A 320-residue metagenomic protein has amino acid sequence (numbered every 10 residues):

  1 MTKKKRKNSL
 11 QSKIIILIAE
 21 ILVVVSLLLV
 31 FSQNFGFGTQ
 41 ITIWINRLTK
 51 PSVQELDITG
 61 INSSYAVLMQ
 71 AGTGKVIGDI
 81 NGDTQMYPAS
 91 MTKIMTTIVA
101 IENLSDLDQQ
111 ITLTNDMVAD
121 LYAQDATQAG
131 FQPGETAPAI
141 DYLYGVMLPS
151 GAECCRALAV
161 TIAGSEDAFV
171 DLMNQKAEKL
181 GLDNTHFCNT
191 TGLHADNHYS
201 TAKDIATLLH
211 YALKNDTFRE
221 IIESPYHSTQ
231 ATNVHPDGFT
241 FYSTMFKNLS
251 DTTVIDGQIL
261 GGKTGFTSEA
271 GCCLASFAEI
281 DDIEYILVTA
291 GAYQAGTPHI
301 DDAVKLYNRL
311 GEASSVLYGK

Functional and structural regions predicted by a protein language model:
M1-I15: N-terminal Lys/Arg-rich, disordered targeting/topogenic segments
N8-Q11, A19, F37, G319-K320: Residue-level signal for protein termini and structural transition zones
Q11, G38-K203, A212-L213, I280: Active-site-adjacent loops and short helices of periplasmic peptidoglycan-processing enzymes
S12-I16, I140, R219: Alpha-helical transmembrane segments of integral membrane proteins
I16-Q33: Hydrophobic membrane-insertion alpha-helices, especially the h-region of bacterial N-terminal signal peptides
Q40-Y65, S165-K320: Penicillin-recognizing serine hydrolase domain
